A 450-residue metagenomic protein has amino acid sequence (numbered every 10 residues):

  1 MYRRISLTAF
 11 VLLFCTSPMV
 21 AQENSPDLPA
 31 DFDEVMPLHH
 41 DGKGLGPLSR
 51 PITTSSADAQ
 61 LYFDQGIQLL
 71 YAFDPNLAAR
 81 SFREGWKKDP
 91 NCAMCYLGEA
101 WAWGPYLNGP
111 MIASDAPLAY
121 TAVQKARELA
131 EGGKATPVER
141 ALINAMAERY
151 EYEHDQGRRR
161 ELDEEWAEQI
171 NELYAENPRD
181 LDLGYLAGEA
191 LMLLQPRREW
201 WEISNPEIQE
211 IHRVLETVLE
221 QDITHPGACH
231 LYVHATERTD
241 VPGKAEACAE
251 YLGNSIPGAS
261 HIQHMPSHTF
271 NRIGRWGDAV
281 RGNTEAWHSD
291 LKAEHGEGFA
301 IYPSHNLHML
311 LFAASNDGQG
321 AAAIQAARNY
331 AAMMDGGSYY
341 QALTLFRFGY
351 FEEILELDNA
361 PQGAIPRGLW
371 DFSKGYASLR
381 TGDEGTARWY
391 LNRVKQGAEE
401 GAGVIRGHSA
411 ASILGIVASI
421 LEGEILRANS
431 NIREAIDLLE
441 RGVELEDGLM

Functional and structural regions predicted by a protein language model:
M1-R4: Positively charged n-region of N-terminal signal peptides that target proteins for export
S6-S17: Bacterial N-terminal signal peptides
Q22-Y232, E237-P257, R272-L291, G296 (+5 more regions): N-terminal alpha-helical interaction modules that lie
H261: C-terminal nucleotide
A300-P303: Aromatic- and carboxylate-enriched substrate-binding clefts and catalytic-loop regions of carbohydrate-active enzymes
A418, G423: Hydrophobic, well-ordered secondary-structure elements that form the walls of internal hydrophobic environments
